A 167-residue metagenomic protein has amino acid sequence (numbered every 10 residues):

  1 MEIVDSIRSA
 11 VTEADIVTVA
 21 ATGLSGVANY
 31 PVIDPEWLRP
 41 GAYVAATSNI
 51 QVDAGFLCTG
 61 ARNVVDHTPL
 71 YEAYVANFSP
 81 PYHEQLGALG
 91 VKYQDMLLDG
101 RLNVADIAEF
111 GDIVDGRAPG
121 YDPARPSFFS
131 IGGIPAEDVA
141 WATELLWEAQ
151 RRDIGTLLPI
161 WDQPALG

Functional and structural regions predicted by a protein language model:
M1-T22: Glycine-rich phosphate/diphosphate-binding loop of Rossmann-like nucleotide-binding domains
I3-S6, A28-V32, T47-V52: Glycine-rich, charged/polar anion/phosphate-binding loops that engage phosphate groups from diverse ligands
A10-E13, E36-R39, F56-C58, Y121-D122: Flexible, charged surface loops at secondary-structure boundaries
E13-I16, L24-A42: Rossmann-fold NAD(P) dinucleotide-binding segment
T18-V19, A45-A46, V65: Redox-cofactor binding/interface segments in oxidoreductases and associated redox assembly factors
A21-S25, S48-N49, T68: Short glycine-/small-residue-rich Rossmann-like dinucleotide-binding loops
I50, G55-P164: Adenosine-phosphate binding glycine-rich loop
